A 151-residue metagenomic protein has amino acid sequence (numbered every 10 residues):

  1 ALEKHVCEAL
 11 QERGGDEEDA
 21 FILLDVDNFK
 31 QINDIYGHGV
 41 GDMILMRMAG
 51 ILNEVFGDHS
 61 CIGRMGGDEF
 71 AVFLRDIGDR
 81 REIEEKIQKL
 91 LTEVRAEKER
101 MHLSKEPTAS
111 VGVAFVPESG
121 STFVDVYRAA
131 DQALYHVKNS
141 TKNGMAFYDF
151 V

Functional and structural regions predicted by a protein language model:
A1-A20, D27-G57, G63-G67, A71-V72 (+3 more regions): Conserved long alpha-helical elements within nucleotide-processing catalytic cores of c-di-GMP signaling and class III
D16-E17, E106-T108: Short loop/turn elements that form and flank the Walker-type P-loop nucleotide-binding site in RecA-like NTPase cores
F21, F70, A109-V113: A structural signal for short, well-ordered beta-strand segments
F21-L23, F147: Core hydrophobic beta-sheet residues of small sensory/regulatory alpha/beta domains, primarily PAS-family
H59-C61, E99-H102: Short beta-strand/turn micro-motifs at beta-sheet edges
I62, K89, S104, S110-E118 (+2 more regions): Cyclic nucleotide signaling catalytic output domains
F73-L74, F115: A structural signal for hydrophobic residues in beta-strands of small regulatory alpha/beta folds
G78-E85, E93, E97-M101, T141-V151: Inter-domain helical "communication" segments and dimerization helices that couple sensory or membrane-embedded modules
